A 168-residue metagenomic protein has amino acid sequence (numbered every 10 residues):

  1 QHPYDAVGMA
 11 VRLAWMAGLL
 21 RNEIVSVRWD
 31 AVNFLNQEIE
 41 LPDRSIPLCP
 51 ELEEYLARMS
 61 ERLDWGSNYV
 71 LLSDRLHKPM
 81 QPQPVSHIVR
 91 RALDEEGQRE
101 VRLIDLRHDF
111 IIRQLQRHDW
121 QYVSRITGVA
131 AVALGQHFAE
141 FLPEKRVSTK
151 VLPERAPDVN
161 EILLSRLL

Functional and structural regions predicted by a protein language model:
Q1-R21: Basic, Lys/Arg- and aromatic-enriched nucleic-acid-binding interface segment
P3-G8, P82, S86, I104-H108: Short, leucine-enriched amphipathic alpha-helices that occur as contiguous helical runs
A10-V11, N22-V27, V123: Alpha-helix N-cap/helix-start motif at helix boundaries, enriched for small hydrophobics
A17, N22, S26-A57: Conserved tyrosine-mediated DNA breakage-rejoining catalytic core shared by Y-recombinases
V25, I112, G135-Q136: Key DNA-contacting residues within the recognition helix of helix-turn-helix
C49-R99: Active-site/catalytic core of tyrosine-dependent DNA strand-transfer enzymes
H87-V129, E144, L152: Short, basic (Lys/Arg/His-rich) helix/loop patches that form interaction surfaces in the mid-to-C-terminal regions
W120, T127-L168: Catalytic-site neighborhood detector that most strongly recognizes the C-terminal catalytic loop/helix of tyrosine
